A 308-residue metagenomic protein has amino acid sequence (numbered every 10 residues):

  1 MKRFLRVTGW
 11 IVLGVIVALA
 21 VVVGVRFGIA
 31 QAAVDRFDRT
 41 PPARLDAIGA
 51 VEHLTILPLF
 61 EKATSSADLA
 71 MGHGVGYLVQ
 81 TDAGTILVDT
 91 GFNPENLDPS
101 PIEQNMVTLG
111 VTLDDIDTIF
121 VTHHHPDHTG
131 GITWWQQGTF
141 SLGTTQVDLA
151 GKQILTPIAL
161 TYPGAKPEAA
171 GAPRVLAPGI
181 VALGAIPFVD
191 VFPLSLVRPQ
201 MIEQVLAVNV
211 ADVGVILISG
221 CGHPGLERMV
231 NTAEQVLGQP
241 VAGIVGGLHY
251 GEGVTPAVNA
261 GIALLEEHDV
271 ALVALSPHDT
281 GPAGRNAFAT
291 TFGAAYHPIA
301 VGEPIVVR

Functional and structural regions predicted by a protein language model:
F4-A83, P173-P199: Zn-dependent metallo-beta-lactamase
P58-L109, P199, E203-I218: Conserved beta-strand hairpin/beta-sheet module of binuclear metal-dependent hydrolase folds, prominently
E61-K62, T90-N93, H124, A159 (+5 more regions): Active-site metal-binding loops of divalent metal-dependent hydrolases
G84, L142-L155, H268-V273, A294: A short helix->loop->beta-strand "cap" motif at the edges of active sites that frequently abuts
E95, D127, I154-Y162, G247-E252 (+1 more regions): Membrane metalloprotein/metal-transporter helix-bundle signature
D98-Q153, L237-V245: Active-site metal-binding motif and surrounding structural segment of the metallo-beta-lactamase
T118, H125, V205, D212-L217 (+1 more regions): Cap/insert and terminal regions of metallo-dependent hydrolase folds
T144-Q204, H297-R308: Metallo-beta-lactamase
